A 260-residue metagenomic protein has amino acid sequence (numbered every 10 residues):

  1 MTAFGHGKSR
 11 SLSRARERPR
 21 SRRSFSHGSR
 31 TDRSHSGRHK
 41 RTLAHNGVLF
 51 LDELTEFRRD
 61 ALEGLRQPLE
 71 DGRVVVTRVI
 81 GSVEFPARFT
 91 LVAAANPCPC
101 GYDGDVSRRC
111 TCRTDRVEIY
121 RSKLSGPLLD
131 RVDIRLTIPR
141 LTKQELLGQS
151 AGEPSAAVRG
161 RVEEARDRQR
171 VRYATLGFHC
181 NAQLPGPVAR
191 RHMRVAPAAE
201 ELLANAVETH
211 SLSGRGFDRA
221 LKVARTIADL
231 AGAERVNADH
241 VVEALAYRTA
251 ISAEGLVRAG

Functional and structural regions predicted by a protein language model:
M1-F25: AAA+/P-loop NTPase substrate/partner-engagement loops
A15-R16, S26-L49, G81-S82: Conserved alpha-helical scaffold flanking the Walker A/P-loop in AAA+ ATPase domains
R22-H27, V106-R109: Short, basic, glycine/proline-bearing loop/turn elements
G28, K40, E53, A220-V223: Residue-level recognition of specific faces of alpha-helices
S36, D60-G260: Basic, amphipathic alpha-helical bundle interface domains used for macromolecular binding and assembly
K40-L43, L54, R121, S213: Alpha-helix N-cap/helix-initiation motif
N46, D52-E53, G64: Walker B catalytic acidic pair
